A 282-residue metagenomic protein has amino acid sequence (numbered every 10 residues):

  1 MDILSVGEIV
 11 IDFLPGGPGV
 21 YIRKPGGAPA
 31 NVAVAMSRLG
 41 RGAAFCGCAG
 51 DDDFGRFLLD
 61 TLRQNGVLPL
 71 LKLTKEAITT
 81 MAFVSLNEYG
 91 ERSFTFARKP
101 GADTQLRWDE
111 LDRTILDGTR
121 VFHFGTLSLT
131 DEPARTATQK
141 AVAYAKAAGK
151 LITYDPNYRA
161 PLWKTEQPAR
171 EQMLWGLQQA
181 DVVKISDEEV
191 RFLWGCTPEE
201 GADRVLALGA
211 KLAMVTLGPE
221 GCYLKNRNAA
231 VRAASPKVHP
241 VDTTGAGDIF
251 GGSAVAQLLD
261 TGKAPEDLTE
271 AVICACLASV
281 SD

Functional and structural regions predicted by a protein language model:
M1-N65: Glycine-rich phosphate/adenosyl-contacting loop at the front of the ribokinase-like
I9, L127, P156, I249: Active-site metal-binding loops of divalent metal-dependent hydrolases
G42-T126: Conserved N-terminal subdomain of the carbohydrate kinase-like
K99, L127, N157-P161, E188 (+2 more regions): Active-site beta-loop-alpha junctions enriched in small/polar residues
A143-Y144, P198-D282: Conserved phosphate-binding/catalytic region of the ribokinase-like
A148, L162-A230: Conserved phosphate/ATP/ADP-binding segment of small-molecule kinases
G149-P156: Short beta-strand/loop segments at the ligand-binding rim of alpha/beta enzyme cores
